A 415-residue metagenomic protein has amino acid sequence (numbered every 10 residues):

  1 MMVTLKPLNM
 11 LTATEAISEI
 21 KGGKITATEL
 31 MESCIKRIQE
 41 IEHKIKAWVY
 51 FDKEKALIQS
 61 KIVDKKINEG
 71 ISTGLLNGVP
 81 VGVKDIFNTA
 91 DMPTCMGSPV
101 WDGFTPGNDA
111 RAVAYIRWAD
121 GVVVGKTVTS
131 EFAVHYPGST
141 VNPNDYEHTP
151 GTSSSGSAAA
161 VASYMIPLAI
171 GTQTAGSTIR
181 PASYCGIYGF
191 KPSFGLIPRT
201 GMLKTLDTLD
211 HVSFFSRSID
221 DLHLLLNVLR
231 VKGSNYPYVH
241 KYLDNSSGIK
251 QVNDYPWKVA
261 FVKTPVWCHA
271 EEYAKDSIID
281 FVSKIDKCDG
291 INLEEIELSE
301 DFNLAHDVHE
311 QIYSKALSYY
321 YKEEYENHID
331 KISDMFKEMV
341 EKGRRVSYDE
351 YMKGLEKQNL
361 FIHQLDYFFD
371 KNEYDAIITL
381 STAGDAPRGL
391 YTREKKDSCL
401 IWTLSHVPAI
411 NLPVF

Functional and structural regions predicted by a protein language model:
M1-L57, C288, E350: An N-terminal boundary/leader segment
T4, L76-M96, N253-K258, Q311-D366 (+1 more regions): Short helix-loop capping/hinge segments that flank enzyme active sites or metal/cofactor-binding pockets
G23, C34, G78, K84 (+4 more regions): Glycine-rich, small-residue loops and helix-cap segments that act as flexible hinges at active-site edges
K24-E32, D64, E272-E297, Y321-N327 (+2 more regions): Acyltransferase
A56-I58, K66-S139: Acidic/His- and Gly-rich active-site-bordering loop/insert found across diverse amide/peptide-bond hydrolases
T94-G103, E271-E272, A386-T392: Glycine/threonine-rich flexible loop motifs
N108-L229, L404-F415: Short glycine/serine-rich loop segments
K191-D276: A short helix-breaking turn/cap at a secondary-structure junction
